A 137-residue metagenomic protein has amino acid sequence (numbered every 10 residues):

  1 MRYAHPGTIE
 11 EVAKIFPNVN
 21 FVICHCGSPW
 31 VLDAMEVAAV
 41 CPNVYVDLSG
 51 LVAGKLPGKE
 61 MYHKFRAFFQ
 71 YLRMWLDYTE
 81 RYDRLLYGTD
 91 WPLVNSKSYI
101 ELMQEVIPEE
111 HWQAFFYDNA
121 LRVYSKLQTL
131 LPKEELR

Functional and structural regions predicted by a protein language model:
M1-L86: Catalytic pocket-lining loop regions of alpha/beta-barrel enzymes, especially the amidohydrolase/enolase/GH5 lineages
L51-A53, W91-V94: Short Gly/Pro-enriched loop/turn and capping motifs at secondary-structure junctions
R73-M74, Y78-L86, P92-R137: Mid-to-C-terminal alpha-helical segments outside catalytic/metal-binding sites
